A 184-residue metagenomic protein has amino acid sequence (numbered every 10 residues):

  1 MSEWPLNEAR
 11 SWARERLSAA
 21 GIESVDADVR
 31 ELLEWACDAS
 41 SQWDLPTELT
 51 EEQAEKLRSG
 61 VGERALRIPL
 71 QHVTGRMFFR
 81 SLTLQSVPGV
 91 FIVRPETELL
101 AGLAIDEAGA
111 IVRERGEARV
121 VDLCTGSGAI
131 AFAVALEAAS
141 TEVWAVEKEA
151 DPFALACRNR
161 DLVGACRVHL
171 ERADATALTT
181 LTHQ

Functional and structural regions predicted by a protein language model:
M1-L49: Non-catalytic accessory regions of SAM-dependent methyltransferases
E3, N7, D26, T50-A54 (+2 more regions): Short, solvent-exposed loop/helix junctions and linker helices that flank or host conserved functional motifs
E8-W12, D28, K56, E96-L99 (+1 more regions): Charged catalytic carboxylate motif
E15-A19, E63, N159-L162: Amphipathic alpha-helical regulatory segments at dimerization interfaces that relay allosteric signals between sensory
L17-S24, A65, V112, T179: Short coil/turn residues that cap or connect secondary-structure elements
E23-A27, E51, V73, R94 (+2 more regions): Non-catalytic, surface-exposed connector residues within folded enzymatic/regulatory domains
E31-E107: Conserved AdoMet
L99-Q184: Conserved SAM/SAH cofactor-binding pocket of Class I
